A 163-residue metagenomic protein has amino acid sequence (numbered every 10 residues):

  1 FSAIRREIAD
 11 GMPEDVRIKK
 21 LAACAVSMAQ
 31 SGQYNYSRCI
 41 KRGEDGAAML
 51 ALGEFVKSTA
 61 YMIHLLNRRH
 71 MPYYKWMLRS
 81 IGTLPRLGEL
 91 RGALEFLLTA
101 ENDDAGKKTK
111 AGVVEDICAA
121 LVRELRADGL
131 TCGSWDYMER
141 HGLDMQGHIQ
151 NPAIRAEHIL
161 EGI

Functional and structural regions predicted by a protein language model:
F1-I163: Conserved nucleotidyltransferase catalytic core and NTase-mimicking acidic/glycine-rich helix/loop elements in nucleic
